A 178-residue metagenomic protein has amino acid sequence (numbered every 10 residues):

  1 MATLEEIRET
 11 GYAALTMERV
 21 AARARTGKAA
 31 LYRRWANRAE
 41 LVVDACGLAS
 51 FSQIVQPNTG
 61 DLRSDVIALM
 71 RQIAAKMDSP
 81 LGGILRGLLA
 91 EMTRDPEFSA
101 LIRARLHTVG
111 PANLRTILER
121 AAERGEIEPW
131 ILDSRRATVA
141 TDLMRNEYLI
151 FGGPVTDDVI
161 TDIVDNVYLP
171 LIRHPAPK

Functional and structural regions predicted by a protein language model:
A2-I7, C46: Short hydrophobic clusters on alpha-helical segments that form packing/core surfaces in small helical domains
E6-E40: Helix-turn-helix
R34-A36, F98, I102, L106 (+2 more regions): Tryptophan-centric aromatic hotspots in well-structured domains and transmembrane helices
C46-S52: Short, basic, alpha-helical segments at the C-terminal edge of helix-turn-helix-like DNA-binding modules
I54-G83: Hydrophobic alpha-helical connector segments
A68, A75, A112, T116-E123 (+2 more regions): C-terminal peripheral helix-coil segments that are non-catalytic and often amphipathic
A75-G83, G87, E97-E123: Amphipathic alpha-helical packing segments from all-alpha helical-bundle domains
L101-L106, E123-V139, D157-V159: All-alpha amphipathic helical-bundle segments outside canonical DNA-binding/catalytic cores that form hydrophobic
